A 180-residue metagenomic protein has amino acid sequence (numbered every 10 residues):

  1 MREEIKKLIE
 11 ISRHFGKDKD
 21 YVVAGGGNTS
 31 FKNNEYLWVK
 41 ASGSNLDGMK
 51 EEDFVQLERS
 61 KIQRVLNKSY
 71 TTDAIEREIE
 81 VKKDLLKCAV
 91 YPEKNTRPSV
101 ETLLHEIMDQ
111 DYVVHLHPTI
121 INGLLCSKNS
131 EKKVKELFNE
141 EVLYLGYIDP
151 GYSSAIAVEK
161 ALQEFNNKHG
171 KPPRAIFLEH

Functional and structural regions predicted by a protein language model:
M1-H180: Glycine-rich flexible loops
